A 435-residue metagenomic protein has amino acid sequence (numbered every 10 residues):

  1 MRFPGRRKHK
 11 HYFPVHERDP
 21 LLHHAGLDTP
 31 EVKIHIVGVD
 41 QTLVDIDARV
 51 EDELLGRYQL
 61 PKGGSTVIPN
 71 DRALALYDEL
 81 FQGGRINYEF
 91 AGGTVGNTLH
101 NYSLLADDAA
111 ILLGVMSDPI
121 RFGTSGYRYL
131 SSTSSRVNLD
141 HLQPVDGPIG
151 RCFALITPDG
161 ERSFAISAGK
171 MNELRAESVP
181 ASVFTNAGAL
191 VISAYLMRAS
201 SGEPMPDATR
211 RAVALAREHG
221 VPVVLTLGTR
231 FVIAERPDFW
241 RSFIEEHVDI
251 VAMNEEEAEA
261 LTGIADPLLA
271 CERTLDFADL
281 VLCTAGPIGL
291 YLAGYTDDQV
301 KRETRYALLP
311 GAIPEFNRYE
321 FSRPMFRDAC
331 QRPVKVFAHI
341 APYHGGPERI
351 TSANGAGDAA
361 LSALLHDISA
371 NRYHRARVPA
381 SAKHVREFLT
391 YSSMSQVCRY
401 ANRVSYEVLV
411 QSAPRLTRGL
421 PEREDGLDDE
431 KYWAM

Functional and structural regions predicted by a protein language model:
M1-S65, I86-F90, A109, V115-P347 (+3 more regions): Ribokinase/PfkB-type carbohydrate-kinase core domain
G56-Q82: Active-site gating loops and adjacent loop-to-helix segments of metal-dependent hydrolytic enzymes
E89-L113, D358, S362: Active-site alpha-helical elements of protease catalytic centers
T351-N354: Short, threonine-centered small-residue motifs that mark membrane-proximal processing/anchoring sites and TM-junction
A356, A360, V397, A401: The catalytic Tyr-X3-Lys active-site helix of short-chain dehydrogenase/reductase
